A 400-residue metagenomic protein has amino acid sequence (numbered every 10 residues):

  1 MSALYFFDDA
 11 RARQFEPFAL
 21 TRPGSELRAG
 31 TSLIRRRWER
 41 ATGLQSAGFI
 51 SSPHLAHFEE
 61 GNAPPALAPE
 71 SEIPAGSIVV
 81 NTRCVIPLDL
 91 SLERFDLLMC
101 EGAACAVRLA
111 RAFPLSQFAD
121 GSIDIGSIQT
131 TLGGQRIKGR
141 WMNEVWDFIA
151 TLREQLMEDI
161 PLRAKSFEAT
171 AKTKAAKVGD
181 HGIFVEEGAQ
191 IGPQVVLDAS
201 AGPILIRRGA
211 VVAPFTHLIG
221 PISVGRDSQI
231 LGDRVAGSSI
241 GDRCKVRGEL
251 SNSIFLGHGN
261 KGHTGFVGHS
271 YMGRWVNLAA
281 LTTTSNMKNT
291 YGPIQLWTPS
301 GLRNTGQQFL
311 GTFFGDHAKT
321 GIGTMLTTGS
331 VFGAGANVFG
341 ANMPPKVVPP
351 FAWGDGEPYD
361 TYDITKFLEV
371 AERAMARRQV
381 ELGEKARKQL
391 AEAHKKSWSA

Functional and structural regions predicted by a protein language model:
M1-A3, A112-D120, I149-L152, F167-A175 (+7 more regions): Phosphate-binding glycine-rich loops and adjacent basic patches that engage nucleotide phosphates, nucleic-acid
M1-G182, G188, P350-A400: Terminal amphipathic alpha-helical/low-complexity segments used for targeting or macromolecular assembly
R11-Q14, S25-E26, L231-R234, K245-A400: Glycine-rich hexapeptide-repeat left-handed beta-helix
P17, A47-G48, A175, H181 (+4 more regions): A generic short-segment signal for beta-strand/edge and adjacent turn/coil regions
F18-T21, I125, T131-Q135, G139 (+9 more regions): A near-ubiquitous, low-amplitude feature marking generic local secondary-structure context
F167-G273, K288-N289, F313, V331: Extended beta-solenoid/beta-helix repeat architectures
